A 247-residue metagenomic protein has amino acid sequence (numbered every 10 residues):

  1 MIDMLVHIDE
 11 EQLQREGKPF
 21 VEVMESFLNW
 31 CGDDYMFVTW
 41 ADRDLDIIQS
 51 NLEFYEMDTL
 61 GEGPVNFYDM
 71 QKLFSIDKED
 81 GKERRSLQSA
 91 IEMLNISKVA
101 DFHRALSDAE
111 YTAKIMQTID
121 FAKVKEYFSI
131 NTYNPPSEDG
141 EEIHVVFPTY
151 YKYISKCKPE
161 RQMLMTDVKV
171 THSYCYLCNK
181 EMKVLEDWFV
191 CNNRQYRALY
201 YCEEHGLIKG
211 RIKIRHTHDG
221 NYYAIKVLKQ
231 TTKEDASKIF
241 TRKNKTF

Functional and structural regions predicted by a protein language model:
M1-I47, L207-K243: Conserved non-catalytic scaffold segment of RNase H-like nuclease domains
M1-I8, L28-C157, Y222-Y223: Metal-dependent phosphoesterase core characteristic of DEDDh/y 3'-5' exonuclease domains
Q14, G63, D101-F102, E186 (+1 more regions): Short loop/turn and capping residues at structural boundaries
E22, E110, R194: Short Asp/Glu-rich motifs
T118-F247: Acidic two-metal-ion nuclease catalytic site recognized across multiple nuclease folds, prominently DnaQ/RNase D-T
